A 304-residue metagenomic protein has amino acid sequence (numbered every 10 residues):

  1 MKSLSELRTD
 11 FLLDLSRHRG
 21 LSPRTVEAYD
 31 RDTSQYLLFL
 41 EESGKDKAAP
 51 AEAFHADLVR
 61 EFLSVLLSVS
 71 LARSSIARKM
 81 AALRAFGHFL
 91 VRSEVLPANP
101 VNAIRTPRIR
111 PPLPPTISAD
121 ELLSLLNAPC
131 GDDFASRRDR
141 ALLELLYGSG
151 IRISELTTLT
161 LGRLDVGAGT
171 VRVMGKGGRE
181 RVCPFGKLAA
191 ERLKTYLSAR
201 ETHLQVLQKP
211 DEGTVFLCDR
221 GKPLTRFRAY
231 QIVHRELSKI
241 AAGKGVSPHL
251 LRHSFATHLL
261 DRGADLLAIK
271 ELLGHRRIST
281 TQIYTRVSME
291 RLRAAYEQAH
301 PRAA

Functional and structural regions predicted by a protein language model:
M1-A304: Conserved catalytic core of the tyrosine transesterase superfamily
